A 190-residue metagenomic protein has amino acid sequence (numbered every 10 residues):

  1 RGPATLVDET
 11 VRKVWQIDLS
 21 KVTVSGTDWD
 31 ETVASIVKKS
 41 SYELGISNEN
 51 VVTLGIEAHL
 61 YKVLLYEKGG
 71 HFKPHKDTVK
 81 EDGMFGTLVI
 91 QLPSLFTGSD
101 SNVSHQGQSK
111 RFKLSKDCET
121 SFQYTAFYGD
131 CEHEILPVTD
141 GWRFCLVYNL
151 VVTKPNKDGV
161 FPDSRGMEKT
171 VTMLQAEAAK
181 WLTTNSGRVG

Functional and structural regions predicted by a protein language model:
G2-G70, K76-V79: Signature of the catalytic double-stranded beta-helix
P3, V14, I135, E168-V171 (+1 more regions): Intrinsically disordered, low-complexity regions
T32-I36, S40, M84, C131 (+3 more regions): Alpha-helical interaction elements in eukaryotic regulators
Y42-T53, D77, V89-I90, E134-I135 (+1 more regions): Intrinsically disordered, low-complexity boundary segments flanking structured domains
I56-H59, V63-G159: Catalytic core of non-heme Fe(II) oxygenases with the double-stranded beta-helix
T153-G190: Eukaryotic intrinsically disordered, low-complexity regulatory regions
